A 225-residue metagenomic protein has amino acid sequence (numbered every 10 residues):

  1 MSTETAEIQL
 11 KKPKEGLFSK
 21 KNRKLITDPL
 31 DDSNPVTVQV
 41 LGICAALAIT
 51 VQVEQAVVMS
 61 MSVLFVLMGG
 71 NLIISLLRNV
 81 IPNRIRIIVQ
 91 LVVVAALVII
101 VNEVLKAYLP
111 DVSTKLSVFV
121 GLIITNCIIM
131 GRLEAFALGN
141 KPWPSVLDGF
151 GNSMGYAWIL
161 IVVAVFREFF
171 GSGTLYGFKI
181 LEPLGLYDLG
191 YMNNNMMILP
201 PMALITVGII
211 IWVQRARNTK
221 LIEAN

Functional and structural regions predicted by a protein language model:
M1-T27, N218-N225: Intrinsically disordered, low-complexity non-transmembrane regions of multi-pass membrane transporters
L30-I49, S60-L64: The first (N-terminal) embedded transmembrane alpha-helix
G42-L47, V63-L64, M68, A95-N102 (+4 more regions): Hydrophobic core segments of alpha-helical transmembrane domains in multi-pass membrane transport and ion-translocation
V53-G69, V89, S113-I124: Structural signature of hydrophobic alpha-helical transmembrane segments
G70-N83, M130-N140, R215: C-terminal ends of transmembrane helices
I81-V94, K115-G121, D148: Cytoplasmic-side transmembrane-helix entry/capping segments in multi-pass membrane proteins
I100-K115: Transmembrane alpha-helix boundary signature
Y176-M196: Short, membrane-exposed interhelical loops at transmembrane-helix boundaries
